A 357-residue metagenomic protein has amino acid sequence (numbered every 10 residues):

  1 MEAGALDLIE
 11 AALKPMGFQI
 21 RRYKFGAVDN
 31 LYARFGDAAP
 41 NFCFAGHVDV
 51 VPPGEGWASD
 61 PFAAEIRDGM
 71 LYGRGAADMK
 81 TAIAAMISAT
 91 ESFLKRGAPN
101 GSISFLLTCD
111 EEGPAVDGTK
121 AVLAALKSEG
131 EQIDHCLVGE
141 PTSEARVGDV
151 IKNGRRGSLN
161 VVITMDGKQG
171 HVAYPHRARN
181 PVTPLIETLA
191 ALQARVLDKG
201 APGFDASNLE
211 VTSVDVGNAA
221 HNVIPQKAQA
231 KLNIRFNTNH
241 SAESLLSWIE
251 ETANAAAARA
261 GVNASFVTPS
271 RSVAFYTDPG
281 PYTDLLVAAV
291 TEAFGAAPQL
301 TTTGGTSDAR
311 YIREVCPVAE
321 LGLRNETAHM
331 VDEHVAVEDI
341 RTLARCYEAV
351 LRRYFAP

Functional and structural regions predicted by a protein language model:
M1-R74, L94-N100: Acidic/His- and Gly-rich active-site-bordering loop/insert found across diverse amide/peptide-bond hydrolases
A3, R21-K24, T142-R146, N153 (+1 more regions): Metal-dependent amide/peptide-bond hydrolase catalytic core, centered on the "pita-bread" metallohydrolase fold
M16, K95-P99, S128-E131, A255-G261 (+1 more regions): Short helix-capping segments at alpha-helix termini
A27, V50, E111, S143 (+1 more regions): Short, glycine/acidic-enriched loop or turn micro-motifs at the edges of active sites
F42-F44, L106, L137, P317-L321: Hydrophobic/aromatic beta-strand patches that form the interior of the parallel beta-sheet core in alpha/beta enzyme
V51-R67, L137, G154-T164, A288-A289: Acidic-glycine-rich active-site phosphate/pyrophosphate-binding loop
L71, A77, T81, A85-A194 (+1 more regions): Fold-level recognition of mixed alpha/beta catalytic cores in primary-metabolism enzymes, strongest
